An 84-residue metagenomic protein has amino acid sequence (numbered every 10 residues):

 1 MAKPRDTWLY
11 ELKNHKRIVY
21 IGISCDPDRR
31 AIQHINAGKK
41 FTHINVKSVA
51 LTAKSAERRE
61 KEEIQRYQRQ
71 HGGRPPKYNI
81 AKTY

Functional and structural regions predicted by a protein language model:
M1-R69, A81-Y84: GIY-YIG nuclease catalytic motif and its immediate N-terminal context
P75-P76: Internal alpha-helical transmembrane segments
